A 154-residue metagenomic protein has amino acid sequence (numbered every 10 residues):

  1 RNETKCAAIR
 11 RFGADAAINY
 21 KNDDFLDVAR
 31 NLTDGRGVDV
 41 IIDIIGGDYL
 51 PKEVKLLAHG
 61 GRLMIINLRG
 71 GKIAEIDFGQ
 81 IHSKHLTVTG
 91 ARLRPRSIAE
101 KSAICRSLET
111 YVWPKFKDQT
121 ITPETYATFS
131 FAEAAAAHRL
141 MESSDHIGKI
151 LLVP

Functional and structural regions predicted by a protein language model:
R1-Y49: Adenosine-nucleotide cofactor-binding segment
I9, D48-T120, V153-P154: Glycine-rich phosphate-binding loop and adjacent beta-alpha segment of Rossmann(oid) nucleotide-cofactor-binding
D15-I18, P123-F129: Structural signal for short hydrophobic segments within the conserved structured cores of catalytic domains across
D34, A58, D145: Short conserved AdoMet
D39-I42, R62-I66, P123-T125: Short catalytic-loop micro-motif centered on adjacent basic/acidic residues
A103, F129-A132: Residue-level signal for the nucleotide or nucleotide-sugar donor/cofactor binding architecture
D118-A127, A135-P154: C-terminal capping/lid region of NAD(P)-dependent oxidoreductase domains
